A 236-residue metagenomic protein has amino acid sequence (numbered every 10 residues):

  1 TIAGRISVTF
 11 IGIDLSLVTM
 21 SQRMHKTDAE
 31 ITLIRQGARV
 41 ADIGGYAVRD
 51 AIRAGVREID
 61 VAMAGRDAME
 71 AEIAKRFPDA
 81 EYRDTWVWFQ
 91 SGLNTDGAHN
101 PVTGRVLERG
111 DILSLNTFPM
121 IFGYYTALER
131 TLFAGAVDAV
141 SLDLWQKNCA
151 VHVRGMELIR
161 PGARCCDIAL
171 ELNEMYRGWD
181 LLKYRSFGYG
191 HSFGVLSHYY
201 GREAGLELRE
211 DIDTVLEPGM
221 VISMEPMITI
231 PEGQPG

Functional and structural regions predicted by a protein language model:
T1-G236: Active-site neighborhoods and metal-handling regions in enzymes and metal-associated proteins
